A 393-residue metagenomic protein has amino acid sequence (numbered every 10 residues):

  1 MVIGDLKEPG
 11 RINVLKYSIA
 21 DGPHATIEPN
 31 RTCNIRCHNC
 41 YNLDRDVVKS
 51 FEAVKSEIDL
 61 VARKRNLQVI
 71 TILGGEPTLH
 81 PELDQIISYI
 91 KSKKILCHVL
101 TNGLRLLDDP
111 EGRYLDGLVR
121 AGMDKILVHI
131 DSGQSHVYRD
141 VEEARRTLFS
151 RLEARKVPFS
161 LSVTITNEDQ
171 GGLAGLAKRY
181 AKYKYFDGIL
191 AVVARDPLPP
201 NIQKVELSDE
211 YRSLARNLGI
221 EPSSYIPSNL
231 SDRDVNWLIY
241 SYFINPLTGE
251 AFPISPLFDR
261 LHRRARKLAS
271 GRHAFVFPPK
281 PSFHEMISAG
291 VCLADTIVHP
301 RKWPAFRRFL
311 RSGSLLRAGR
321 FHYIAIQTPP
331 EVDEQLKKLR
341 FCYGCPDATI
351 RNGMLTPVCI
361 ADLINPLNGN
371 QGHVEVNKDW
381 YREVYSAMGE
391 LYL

Functional and structural regions predicted by a protein language model:
M1-Y17, P246-L393: Radical SAM enzyme core and accessory elements
D5-P9, R31, C40, L96-H98 (+1 more regions): N-terminal capping/interface segment
K16-A53, K64-R65: Canonical Radical SAM [4Fe-4S] cluster-binding loop centered on the CxxxCxxC motif and its immediate flanking residues
C33, V99, G353: Conserved, mostly hydrophobic/aromatic
K55-I72, H80-L198: Radical SAM/AdoMet-radical enzyme domain recognition
H136-R320: Radical SAM enzyme [4Fe-4S]-AdoMet core and its adjacent flexible, acidic and glycine-rich loops/tails across
